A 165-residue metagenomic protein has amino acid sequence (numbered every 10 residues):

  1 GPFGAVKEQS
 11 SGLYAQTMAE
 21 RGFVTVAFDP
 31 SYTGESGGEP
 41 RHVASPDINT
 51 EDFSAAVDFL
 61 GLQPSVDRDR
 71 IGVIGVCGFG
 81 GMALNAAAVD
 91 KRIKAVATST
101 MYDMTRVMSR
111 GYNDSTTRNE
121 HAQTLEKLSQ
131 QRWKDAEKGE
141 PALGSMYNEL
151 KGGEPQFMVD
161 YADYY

Functional and structural regions predicted by a protein language model:
G1-V6, C77: Active-site glycine-rich loops that stabilize anionic/oxyanionic intermediates across multiple enzyme folds
G4-Q16, P30: The serine-hydrolase catalytic nucleophile loop
E8-Q9, Y32-A44: Glycine-rich "HGGG/HGxG" loop immediately N-terminal to the catalytic nucleophile of the alpha/beta-hydrolase
S10, V43-P64: Alpha/beta-hydrolase active-site loop
T17-G37: Conserved alpha/beta-hydrolase
P64-C77: Alpha/beta-hydrolase fold nucleophile elbow
G75-N85: Glycine-rich nucleophile elbow surrounding the catalytic serine of serine-hydrolase chemistry
L84-Y165: Alpha/beta-hydrolase-fold enzymes
